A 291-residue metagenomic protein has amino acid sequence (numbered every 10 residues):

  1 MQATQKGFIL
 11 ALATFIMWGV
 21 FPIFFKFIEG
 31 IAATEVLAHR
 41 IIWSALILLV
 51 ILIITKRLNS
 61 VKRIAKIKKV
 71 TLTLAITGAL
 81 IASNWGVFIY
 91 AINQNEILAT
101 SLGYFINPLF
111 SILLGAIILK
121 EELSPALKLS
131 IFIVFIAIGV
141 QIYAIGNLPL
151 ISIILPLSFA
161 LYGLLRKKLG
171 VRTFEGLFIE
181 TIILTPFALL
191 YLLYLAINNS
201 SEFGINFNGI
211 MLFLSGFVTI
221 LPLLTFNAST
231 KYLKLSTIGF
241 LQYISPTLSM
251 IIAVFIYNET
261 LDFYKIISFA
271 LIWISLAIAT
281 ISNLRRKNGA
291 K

Functional and structural regions predicted by a protein language model:
M1-A13, L46-L74, P125, L177 (+3 more regions): Membrane-interface interhelical linkers
M1-E35, G139-K168, K291: Glycine-/small-residue-enriched transmembrane alpha-helix faces in small-molecule transporters and effluxers
L12, I16-V20, F24, A75-I92 (+4 more regions): Hydrophobic alpha-helical transmembrane segments of multi-pass membrane transport proteins, especially secondary
I28, V36, R40, A91-I92 (+6 more regions): Hydrophobic/aromatic residues within transmembrane alpha-helices of multi-pass small-molecule transporters
I41, Y243, T247-K291: C-terminal-most transmembrane helix of multi-pass membrane proteins
Y90, N107-L127, T247-I266: C-terminal transmembrane-helix exit sites in multi-pass transporters
L102-I106, T173-I183, I220-F255: Helix-helix packing/entry segments at the starts of transmembrane helices
A126-I142, L155, Y264-N283: Hydrophobic transmembrane alpha-helices of multi-pass small-molecule transport proteins
